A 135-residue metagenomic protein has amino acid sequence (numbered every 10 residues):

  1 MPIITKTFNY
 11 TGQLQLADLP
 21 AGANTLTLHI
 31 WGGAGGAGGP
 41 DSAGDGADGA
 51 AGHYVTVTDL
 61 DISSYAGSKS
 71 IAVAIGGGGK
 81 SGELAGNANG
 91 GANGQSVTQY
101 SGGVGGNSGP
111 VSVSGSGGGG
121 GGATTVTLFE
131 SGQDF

Functional and structural regions predicted by a protein language model:
M1-A37: GGW-centered surface loops in extracellular recognition modules
T11-Q13, I30-F129: Glycine-rich strand-loop-strand elements at beta-sheet edges
S131-F135: Short, intrinsically disordered, charge-balanced linker/junction segments flanking boundaries in proteins
